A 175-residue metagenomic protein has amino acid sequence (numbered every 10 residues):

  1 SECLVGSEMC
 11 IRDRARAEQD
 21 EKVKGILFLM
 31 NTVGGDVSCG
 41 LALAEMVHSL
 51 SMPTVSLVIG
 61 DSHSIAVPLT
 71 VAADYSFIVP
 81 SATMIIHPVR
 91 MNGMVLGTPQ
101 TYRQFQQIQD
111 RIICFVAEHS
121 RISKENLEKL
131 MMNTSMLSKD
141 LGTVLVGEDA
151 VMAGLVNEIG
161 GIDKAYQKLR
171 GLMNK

Functional and structural regions predicted by a protein language model:
S1-G6, C10-I11: Single conserved hydrophobic/aromatic residue that forms the stacking wall/gate of nucleotide- or nucleobase-binding
R12-T32: A structural preference for short, pocket-lining loop segments at secondary-structure junctions
A17-E21, S51, V116, S120 (+1 more regions): Sec/Tat-exported extracytoplasmic proteins
F28, T70, M84, I112 (+1 more regions): Terminal peptide-recognition signature
T32-L43, V47-G93: Glycine-rich beta-to-alpha active-site loop
N92-L169: Charged, glycine-interspersed solvent-exposed loop segments at helix/strand-loop junctions that cap or gate access
